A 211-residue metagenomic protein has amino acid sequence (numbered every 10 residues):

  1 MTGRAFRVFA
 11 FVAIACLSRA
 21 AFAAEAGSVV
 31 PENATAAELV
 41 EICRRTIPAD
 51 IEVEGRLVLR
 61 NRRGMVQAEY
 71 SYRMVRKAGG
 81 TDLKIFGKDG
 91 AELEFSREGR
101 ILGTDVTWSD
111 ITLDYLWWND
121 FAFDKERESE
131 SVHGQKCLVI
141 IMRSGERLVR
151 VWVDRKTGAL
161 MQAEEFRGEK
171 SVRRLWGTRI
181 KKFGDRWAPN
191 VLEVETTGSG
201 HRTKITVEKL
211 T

Functional and structural regions predicted by a protein language model:
M1-A10: Bacterial N-terminal signal peptides that target proteins for export
A10-F11, A21: Cleavable N-terminal signal peptides
A20-M65, K77-G79: N-terminal leader/targeting segments and the immediate start of mature chains
A34-A37, Y115-E126, S171-R174: A short, amphipathic edge element
E41-I42, Y72-R76, G177-K182: Extended lipid/amphipathic-ligand handling interfaces
I51-L57, Y70-Y72, T81-L83, V149 (+2 more regions): One face of beta-strands
A68-N119: An acidic-aromatic
G134-T211: Gly/Pro-enriched, hydrophobic low-complexity segments that function as extracytoplasmic propeptides/linkers
